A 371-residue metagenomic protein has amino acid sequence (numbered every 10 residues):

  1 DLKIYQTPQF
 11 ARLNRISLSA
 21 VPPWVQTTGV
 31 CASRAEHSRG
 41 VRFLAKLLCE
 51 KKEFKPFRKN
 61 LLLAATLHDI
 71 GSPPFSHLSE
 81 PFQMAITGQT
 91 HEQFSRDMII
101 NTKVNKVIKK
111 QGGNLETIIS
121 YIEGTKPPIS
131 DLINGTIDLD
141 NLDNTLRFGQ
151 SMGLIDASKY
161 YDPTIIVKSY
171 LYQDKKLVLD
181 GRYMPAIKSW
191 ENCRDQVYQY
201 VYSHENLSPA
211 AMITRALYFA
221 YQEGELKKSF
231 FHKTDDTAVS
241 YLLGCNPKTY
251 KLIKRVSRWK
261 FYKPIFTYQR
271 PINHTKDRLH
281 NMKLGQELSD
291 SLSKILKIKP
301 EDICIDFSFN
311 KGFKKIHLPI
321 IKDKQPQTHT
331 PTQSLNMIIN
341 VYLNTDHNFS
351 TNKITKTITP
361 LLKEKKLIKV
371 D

Functional and structural regions predicted by a protein language model:
D1-N60, S72-D371: Histidine-centered, transition-metal-coordinating active-site segments
L61-T66: Short alpha-helical catalytic segment bearing the HExxH-like zincin motif of zinc-dependent metalloproteases
